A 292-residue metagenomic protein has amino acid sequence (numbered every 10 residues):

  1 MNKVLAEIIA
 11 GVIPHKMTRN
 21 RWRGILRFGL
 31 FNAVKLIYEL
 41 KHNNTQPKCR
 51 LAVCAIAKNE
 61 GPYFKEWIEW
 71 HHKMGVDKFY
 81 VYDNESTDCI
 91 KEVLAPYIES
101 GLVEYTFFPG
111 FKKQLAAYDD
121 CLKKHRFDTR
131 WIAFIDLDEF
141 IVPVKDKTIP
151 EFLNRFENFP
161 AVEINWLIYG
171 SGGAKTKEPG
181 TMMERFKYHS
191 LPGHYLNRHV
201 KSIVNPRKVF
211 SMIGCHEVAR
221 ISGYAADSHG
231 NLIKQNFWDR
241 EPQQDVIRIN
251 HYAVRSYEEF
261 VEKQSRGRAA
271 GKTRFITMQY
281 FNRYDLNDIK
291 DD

Functional and structural regions predicted by a protein language model:
N2-K35, A116-Y118, P143-D292: Catalytic-site signature of metal-activated, phosphate-bearing donor transferases, centered on the GT-A/GT-A-like
R50-A52: Cell-envelope/extracellular polymer assembly enzymes that use nucleotide-activated donors
A55-E69, E85: Active-site beta-to-alpha loop of glycosyltransferases that engages the nucleotide-sugar donor
E69-K78: Short, acidic, metal-binding catalytic loop of nucleotide-sugar glycosyltransferases
D83-E99, G110: A conserved acidic beta->alpha catalytic loop
I98-K113, P192, L196-K201: Conserved donor nucleotide-binding strand/loop of the catalytic core
D119-W131: Active-site nucleotide-sugar/metal-binding loop of Leloir-type enzymes
T129-V142: Short beta-strand-to-loop acidic/aromatic patch adjacent to the donor-nucleotide binding site
